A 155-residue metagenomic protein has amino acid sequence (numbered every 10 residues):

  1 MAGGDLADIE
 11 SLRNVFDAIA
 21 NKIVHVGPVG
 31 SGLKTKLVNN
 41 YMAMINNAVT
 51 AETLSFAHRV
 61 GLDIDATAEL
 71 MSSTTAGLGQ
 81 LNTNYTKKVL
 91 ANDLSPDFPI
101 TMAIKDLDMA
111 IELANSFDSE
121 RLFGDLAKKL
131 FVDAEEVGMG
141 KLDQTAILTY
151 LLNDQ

Functional and structural regions predicted by a protein language model:
M1-T35, Y41-Q80, F117: Internal alpha-helical scaffold of NAD(P)-dependent oxidoreductase catalytic cores
D17-A20, S72-A76, T86, L90 (+2 more regions): A generic structural signal for secondary-structure junctions that act as hinges or helix/strand caps at the edges
V24-G27, T101-K105, Q155: Electropositive, surface-exposed helix/loop patches at the edges of structured domains that serve as adaptable
L33, T83-Q144: Interdomain hinge/lid region at the active-site interface of Rossmann-like NAD(P)-dependent oxidoreductases
N40-Y41, T53, L107, Q144: Generic detector of well-ordered alpha-helical packing
F56, L70-T74, L126-D133, Y150: Short acidic/histidine-centered micro-motifs embedded in hydrophobic/aromatic stretches that mark compact functional
K141-Q155: Short, basic/aromatic-enriched C-terminal tail that caps enzymatic domains
